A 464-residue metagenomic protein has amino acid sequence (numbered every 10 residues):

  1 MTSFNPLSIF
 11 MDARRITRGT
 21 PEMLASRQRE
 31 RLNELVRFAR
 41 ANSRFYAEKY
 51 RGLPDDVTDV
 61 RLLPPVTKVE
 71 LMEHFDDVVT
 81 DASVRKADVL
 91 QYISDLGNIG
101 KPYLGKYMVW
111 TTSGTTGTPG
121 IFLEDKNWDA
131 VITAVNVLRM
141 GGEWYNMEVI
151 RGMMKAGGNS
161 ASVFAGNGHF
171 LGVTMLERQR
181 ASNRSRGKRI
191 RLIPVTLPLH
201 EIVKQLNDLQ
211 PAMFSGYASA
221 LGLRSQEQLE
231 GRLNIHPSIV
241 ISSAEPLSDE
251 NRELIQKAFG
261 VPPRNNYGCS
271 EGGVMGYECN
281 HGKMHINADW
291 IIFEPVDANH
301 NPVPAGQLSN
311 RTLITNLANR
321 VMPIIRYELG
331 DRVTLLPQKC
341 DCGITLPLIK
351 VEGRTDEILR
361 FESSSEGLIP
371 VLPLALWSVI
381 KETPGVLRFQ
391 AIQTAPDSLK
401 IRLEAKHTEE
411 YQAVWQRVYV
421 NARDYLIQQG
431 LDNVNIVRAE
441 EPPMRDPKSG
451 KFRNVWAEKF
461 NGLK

Functional and structural regions predicted by a protein language model:
M1-T111, T118-K155, K204, D208-S215 (+4 more regions): Nucleotide 5′-phosphate-binding alpha/beta core
A39, T112, F214, I255 (+6 more regions): Residue-level signal for inorganic ion chemistry
F45-K49, L223-R224, E250-L254, V274: Phosphate- and divalent-cation-binding pockets in alpha/beta enzyme and binding domains that engage nucleotide-derived
N127-A130, N136, N159-A220: AMP-binding/adenylate-forming
Q179, G231-L233, H281-H285: Short, hinge-like loop/turn segments at secondary-structure boundaries
P194-E201, P211-N251, R264-E271: Adenylate-forming
F214, L313, A318-V321, I325-I427: AMP-binding/adenylate-forming catalytic core of the ANL superfamily
S238, S242, L247-K339: Conserved AMP-binding/adenylate-forming
